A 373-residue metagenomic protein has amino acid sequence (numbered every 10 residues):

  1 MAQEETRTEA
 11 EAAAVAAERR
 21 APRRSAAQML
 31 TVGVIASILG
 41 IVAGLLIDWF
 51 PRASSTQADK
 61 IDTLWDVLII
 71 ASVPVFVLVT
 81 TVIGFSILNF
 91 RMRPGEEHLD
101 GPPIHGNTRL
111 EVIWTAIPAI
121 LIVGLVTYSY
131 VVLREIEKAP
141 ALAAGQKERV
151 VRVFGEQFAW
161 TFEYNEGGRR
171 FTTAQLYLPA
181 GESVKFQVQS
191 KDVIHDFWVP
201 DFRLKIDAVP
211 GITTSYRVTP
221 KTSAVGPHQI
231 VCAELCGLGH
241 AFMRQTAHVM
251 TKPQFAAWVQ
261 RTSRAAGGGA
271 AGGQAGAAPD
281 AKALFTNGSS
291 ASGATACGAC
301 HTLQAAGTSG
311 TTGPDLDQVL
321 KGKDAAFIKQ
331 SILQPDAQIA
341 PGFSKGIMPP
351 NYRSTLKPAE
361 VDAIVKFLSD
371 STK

Functional and structural regions predicted by a protein language model:
Q3-R23, A43-V67, T80-V82, I87-P279 (+1 more regions): Non-transmembrane, membrane-proximal soluble domains of secreted or membrane proteins
S25-I47, F76-T81: Alpha-helical transmembrane segments of integral membrane proteins, especially early/N-terminal helices
S72: Globin-like tetrapyrrole-binding proteins
R91, E137, V188, C236-G239 (+6 more regions): Sec/Tat-exported extracytoplasmic proteins
R109, H228, A277-A281, G293-A296 (+4 more regions): Stable alpha-helical elements in mature extracytoplasmic
R244-K252, G298-L333, P349-S354: Gly/Gly-Pro-rich "capping" loops immediately C-terminal to redox-active cysteine motifs in periplasmic/lumenal
Q254-R264, A326, P349-K373: C-terminal capping alpha-helices of c-type cytochrome domains
G269-A305: Sequence/structural segment immediately N-terminal to covalent heme-attachment motifs in c-type and related
